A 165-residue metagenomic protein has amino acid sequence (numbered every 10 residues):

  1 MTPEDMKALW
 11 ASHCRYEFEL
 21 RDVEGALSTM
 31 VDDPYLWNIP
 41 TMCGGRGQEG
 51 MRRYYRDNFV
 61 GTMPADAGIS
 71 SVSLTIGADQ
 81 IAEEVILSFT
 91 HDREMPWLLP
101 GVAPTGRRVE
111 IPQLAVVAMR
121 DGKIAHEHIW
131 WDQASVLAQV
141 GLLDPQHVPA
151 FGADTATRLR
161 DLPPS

Functional and structural regions predicted by a protein language model:
M1-S165: C-terminal and inter-domain tail/linker signature
